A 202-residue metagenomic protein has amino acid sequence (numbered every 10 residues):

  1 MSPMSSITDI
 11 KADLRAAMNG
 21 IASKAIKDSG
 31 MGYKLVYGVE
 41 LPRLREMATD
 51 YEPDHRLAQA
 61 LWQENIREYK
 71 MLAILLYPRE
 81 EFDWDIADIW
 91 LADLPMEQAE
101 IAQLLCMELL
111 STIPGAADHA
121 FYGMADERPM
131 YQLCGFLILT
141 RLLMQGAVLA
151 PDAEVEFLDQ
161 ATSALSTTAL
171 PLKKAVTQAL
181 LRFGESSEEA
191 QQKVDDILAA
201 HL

Functional and structural regions predicted by a protein language model:
S2-L202: Alpha-helical scaffold domains
